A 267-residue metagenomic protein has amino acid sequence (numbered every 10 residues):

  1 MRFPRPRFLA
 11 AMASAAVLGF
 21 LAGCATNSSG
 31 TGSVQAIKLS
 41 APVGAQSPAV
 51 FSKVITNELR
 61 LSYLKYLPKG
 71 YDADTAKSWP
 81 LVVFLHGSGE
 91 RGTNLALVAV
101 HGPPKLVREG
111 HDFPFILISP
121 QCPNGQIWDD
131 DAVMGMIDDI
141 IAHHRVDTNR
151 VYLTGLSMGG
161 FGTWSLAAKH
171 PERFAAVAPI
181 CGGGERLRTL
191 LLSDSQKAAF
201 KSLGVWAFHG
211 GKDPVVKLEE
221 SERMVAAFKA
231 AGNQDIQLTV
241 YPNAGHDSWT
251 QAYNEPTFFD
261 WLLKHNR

Functional and structural regions predicted by a protein language model:
M1-A10, L21-C24: Twin-arginine (Tat) signal peptide motif
C24-L81, F161, L166, L190-L191 (+5 more regions): A domain-start/cap signature at the N-terminus of enzymes
K69-K77, G125-M158, P171-R173: Gly/Ser-rich "nucleophile elbow"/oxyanion-hole loop immediately N-terminal to the catalytic nucleophile in hydrolases
W79, V83-L85, I180, Y241: Alpha/beta-hydrolase
L81, L85-M136: Active-site machinery of serine-nucleophile hydrolases
L97-E109, G135-M136, F161-W164, G184-A198 (+2 more regions): Alpha-helical scaffolding within the catalytic cores of extracellular/periplasmic polymer-degrading hydrolases
I141-H143, N149-A199: Primarily recognizes the serine-hydrolase "nucleophile elbow" in alpha/beta-hydrolase and SGNH/GDSL folds
G204-F208, P214-R267: C-terminal catalytic histidine-bearing segment of alpha/beta-hydrolase fold enzymes
